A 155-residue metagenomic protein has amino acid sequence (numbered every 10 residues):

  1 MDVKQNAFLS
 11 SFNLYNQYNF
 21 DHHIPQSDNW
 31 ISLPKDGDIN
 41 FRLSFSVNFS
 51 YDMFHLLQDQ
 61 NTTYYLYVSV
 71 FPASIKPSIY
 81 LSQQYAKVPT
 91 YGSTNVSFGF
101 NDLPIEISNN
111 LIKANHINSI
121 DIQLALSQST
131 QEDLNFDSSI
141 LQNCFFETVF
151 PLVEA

Functional and structural regions predicted by a protein language model:
M1-D38, V153-A155: Short, compositionally biased P/S/T/A/G/V-rich stretches that sit at domain boundaries
H22-Y65, F98-L103: Contiguous beta-strand segments within globular domains
F45-H55, V70-S74, D102-L111, L126-T130 (+1 more regions): Beta-strand elements of well-folded, non-transmembrane domains
S50-T63, P77-I79, I112-K113, F136-I140: A short beta-turn/strand-edge loop motif at beta-sheet boundaries
L56-Q84, N118-S129: Extended low-complexity, serine/threonine- and proline-enriched intrinsically disordered segments
T62, G92, S97-G99, K113-I120: A glycine-anchored, Pro-Gly-centered beta-turn/N-cap motif
L66-Y67, S108-T148: Internal, hydrophobic beta-strand segments that form the core of beta-sheet-rich folds
S82-N110: A beta-strand/beta-hairpin structural motif
